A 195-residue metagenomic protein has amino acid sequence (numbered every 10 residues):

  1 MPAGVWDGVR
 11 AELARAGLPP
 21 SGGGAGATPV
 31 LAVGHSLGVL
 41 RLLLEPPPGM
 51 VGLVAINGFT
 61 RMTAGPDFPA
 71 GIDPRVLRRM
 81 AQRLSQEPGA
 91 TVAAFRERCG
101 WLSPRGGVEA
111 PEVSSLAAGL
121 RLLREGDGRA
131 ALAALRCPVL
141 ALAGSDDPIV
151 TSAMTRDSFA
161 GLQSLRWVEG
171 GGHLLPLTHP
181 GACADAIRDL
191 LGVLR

Functional and structural regions predicted by a protein language model:
M1-T28: Conserved HGGG/HGGXW glycine-rich cap/lid loop of the alpha/beta-hydrolase fold
G34-G38, L42: Gly/Ala-rich beta-loop-alpha elbow adjacent to hydrolase catalytic centers
P48-R83, S115-A118, R124: Flexible "cap/lid" loop of the alpha/beta hydrolase fold
S85-A131: Conserved alpha/beta-hydrolase catalytic His-Asp/Glu region
A134-L135, A141-A143, D147: Short beta-strand/loop motif that positions the catalytic acidic residue of the alpha/beta-hydrolase fold
C137, T151-F159: Short alpha-helix in the alpha/beta-hydrolase fold that links the catalytic acid
S145-V150, H173-L174: Acidic catalytic loop of the alpha/beta-hydrolase fold
G171-A184: Catalytic histidine-centered segment of alpha/beta-hydrolase-like enzymes
